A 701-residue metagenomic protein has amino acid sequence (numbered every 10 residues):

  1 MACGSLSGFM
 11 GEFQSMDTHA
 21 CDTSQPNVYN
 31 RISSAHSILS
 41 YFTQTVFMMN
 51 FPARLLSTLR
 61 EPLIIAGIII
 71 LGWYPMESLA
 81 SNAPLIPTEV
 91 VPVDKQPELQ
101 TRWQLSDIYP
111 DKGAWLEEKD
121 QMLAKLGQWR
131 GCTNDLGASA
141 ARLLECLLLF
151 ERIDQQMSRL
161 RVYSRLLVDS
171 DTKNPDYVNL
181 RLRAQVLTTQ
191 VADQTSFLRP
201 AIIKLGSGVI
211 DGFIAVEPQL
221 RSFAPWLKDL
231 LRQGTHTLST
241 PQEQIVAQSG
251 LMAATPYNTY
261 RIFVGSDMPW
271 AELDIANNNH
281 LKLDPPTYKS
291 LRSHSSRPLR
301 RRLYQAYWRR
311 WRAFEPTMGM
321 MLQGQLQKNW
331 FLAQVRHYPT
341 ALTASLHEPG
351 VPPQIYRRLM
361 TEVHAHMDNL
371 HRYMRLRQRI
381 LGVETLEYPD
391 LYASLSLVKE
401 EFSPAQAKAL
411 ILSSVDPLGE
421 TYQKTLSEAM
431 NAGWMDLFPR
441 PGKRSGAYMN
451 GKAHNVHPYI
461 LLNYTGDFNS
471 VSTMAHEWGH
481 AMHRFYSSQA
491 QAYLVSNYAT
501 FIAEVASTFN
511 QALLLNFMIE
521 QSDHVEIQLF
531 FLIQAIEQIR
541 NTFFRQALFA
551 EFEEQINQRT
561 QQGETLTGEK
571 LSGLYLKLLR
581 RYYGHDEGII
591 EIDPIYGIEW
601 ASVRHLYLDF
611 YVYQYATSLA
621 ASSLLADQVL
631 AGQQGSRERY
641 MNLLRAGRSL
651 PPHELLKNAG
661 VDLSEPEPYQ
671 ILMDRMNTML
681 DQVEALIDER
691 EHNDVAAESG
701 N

Functional and structural regions predicted by a protein language model:
G4, T18-D22, V28, S37: Short hydrophobic alpha-helical segments enriched in small aliphatic residues
M49-L63: Bacterial N-terminal signal peptides that target proteins for export
L79-L397, K408, L579, L686-R690 (+2 more regions): A well-structured
Q96-P97, S106-P110, L198, I202-L205 (+8 more regions): C-terminal, non-catalytic "cap/extension" segments appended to globular domains
P389, L395-N455, D467-F468: Auxiliary, metal-adjacent structural segments of Zn-dependent hydrolase domains
Y459-M474: Short pre-active-site segment immediately N-terminal to the catalytic Zn-binding motif
G479-Q491: Catalytic Zn2+-binding segment of zinc metalloproteases
Y498-V525, A535, N541, S618: Post-HExxH zinc-binding segment in Zn-dependent metallohydrolases
